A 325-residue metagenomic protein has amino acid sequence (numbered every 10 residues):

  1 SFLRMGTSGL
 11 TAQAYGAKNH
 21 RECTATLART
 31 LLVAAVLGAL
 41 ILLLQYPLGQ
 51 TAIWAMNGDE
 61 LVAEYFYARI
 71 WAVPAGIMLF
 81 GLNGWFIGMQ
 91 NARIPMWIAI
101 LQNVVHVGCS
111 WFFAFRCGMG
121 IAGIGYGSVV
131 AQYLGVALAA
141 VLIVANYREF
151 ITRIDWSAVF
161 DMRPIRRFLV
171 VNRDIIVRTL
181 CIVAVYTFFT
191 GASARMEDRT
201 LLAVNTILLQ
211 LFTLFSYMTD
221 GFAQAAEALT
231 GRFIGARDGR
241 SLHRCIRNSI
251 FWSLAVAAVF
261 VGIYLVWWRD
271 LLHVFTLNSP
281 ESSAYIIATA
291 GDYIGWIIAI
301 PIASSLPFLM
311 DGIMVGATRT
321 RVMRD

Functional and structural regions predicted by a protein language model:
S1-I41, L79-P95, V204-W268, S305-T318 (+1 more regions): Small-residue-rich hydrophobic transmembrane alpha-helices
T11-A72, A114-R173, T230-I300: Short alpha-helical transmembrane segments in multi-pass integral membrane proteins
T51, G81-W85, V104-R116, A140 (+3 more regions): Alpha-helical transmembrane segments of multipass membrane proteins
I53-G58, F112-M119, L180-L214, R232 (+1 more regions): Helix-terminus/linker motif at the lipid-water interface of multi-pass membrane proteins
A68, Q102, A131-G135, A139 (+2 more regions): Transmembrane helical elements of multi-pass membrane transporters/channels
V73-I77, L101, L180, P301-I302: Short hydrophobic/small-residue motifs within alpha-helical transmembrane segments of multi-pass transporter-like
L79, C109, G135-L138, V185 (+2 more regions): Membrane-embedded alpha-helical transmembrane segments of multi-pass integral membrane proteins
W97-I98, G123-G127, D325: Hydrophobic alpha-helical membrane segments of integral membrane proteins
